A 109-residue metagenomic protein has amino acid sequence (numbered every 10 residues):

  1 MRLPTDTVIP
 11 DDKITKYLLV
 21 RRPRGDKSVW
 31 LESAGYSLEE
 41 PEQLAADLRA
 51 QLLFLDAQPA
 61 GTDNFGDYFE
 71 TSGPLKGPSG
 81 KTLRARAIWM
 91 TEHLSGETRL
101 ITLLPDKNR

Functional and structural regions predicted by a protein language model:
M1-G73: Compact soluble domain cores
P4, P23, R86-I88, I101: Small/flexible residues
L48-R99, D106: Functional cores of ribonucleases/endoribonucleases
